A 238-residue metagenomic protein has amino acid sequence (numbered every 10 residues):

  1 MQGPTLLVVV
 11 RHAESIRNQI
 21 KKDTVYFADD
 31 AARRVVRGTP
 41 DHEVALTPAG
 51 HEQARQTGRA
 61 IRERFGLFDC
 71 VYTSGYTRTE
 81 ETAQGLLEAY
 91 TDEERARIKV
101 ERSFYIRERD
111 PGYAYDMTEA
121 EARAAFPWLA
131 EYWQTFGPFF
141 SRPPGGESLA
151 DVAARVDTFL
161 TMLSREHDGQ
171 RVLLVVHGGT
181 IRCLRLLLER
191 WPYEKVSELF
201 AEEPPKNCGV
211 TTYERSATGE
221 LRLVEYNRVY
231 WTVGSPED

Functional and structural regions predicted by a protein language model:
M1-F68, Q84, E88, D92 (+1 more regions): An N-terminal RHG(E/S)-centered segment typical of histidine phosphatases
M1-L7, I20, R109-R123, Q170 (+1 more regions): Acidic, low-complexity terminal tails and accessory targeting/binding regions of phosphate-metabolizing enzymes
T5-V10, Y72, Q170-V176: Beta-strand elements within well-structured catalytic alpha/beta cores of enzymes that handle phosphate/sulfate esters
V8, S15-R17, E52-E131, E194 (+1 more regions): Phosphate-coordination/substrate-recognition cap region in phosphate-metabolizing enzymes
V36-A45, E131-A150: Short glycine/proline- and acidic residue-enriched helix-loop micro-motifs that form flexible lids or anion-recognition
R64-L67, L163-Q170: Glycine-rich phosphate-binding loop signature in dinucleotide/nucleotide-binding domains
R142-R165: Internal catalytic-core helix/loop-beta-alpha segment that presents or stabilizes conserved functional determinants
G178-R182, R222: GST superfamily/GST-like fold recognition
